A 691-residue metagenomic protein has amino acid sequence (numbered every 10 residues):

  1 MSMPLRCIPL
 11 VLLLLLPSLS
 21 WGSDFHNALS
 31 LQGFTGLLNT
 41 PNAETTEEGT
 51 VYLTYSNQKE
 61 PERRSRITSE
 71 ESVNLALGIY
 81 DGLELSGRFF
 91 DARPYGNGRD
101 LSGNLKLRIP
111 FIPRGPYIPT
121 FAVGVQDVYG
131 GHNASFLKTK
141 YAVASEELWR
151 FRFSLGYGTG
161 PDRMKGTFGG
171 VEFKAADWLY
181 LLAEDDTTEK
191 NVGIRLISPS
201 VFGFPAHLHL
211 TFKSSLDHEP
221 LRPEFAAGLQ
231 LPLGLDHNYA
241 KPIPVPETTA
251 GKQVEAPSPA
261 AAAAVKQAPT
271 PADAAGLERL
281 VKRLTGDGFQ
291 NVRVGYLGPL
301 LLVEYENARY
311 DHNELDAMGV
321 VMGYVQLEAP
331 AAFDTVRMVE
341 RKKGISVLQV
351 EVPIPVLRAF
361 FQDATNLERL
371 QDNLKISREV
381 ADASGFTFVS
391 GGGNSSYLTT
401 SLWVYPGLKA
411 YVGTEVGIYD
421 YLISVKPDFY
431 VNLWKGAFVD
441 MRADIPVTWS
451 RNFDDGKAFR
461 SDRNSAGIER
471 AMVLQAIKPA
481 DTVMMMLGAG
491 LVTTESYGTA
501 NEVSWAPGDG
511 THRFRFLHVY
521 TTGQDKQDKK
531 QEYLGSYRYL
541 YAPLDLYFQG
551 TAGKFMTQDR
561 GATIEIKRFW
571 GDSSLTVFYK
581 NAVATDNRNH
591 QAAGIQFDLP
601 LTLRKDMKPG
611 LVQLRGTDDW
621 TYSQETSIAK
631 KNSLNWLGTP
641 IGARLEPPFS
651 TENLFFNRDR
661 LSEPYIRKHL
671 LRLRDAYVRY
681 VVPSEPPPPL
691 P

Functional and structural regions predicted by a protein language model:
P17-S18: N-terminal signal peptide c-region/cleavage motif recognized by signal peptidases
G22-H132, F136, E147-F151, A175-W178 (+8 more regions): Transmembrane beta-barrel domains of Gram-negative outer membranes and organellar outer membranes
S23-G36, L182, D186, P199-V294 (+6 more regions): Flexible, glycine-rich linker and terminal segments associated with outer-membrane beta-barrel/transport systems
A43, Q58-E60, A92-P94, V128-G130 (+14 more regions): Structural signature of outer-membrane beta-barrel domains
E44, S69-Y80, D100-G115, F121-V123 (+10 more regions): Feature captures outer-membrane beta-barrel proteins of Gram-negative bacteria and organelles
V51-L53, L85-G87, P119-V123, F153-L155 (+10 more regions): Transmembrane beta-strands of outer-membrane beta-barrel proteins
V51-Y55, P299-N307: Short, aliphatic-rich beta-strand segments
V412-T414, G456-S461, M486-A489, T522-Q524 (+1 more regions): Extracellular loop and loop/strand-boundary signature of outer-membrane beta-barrel proteins
